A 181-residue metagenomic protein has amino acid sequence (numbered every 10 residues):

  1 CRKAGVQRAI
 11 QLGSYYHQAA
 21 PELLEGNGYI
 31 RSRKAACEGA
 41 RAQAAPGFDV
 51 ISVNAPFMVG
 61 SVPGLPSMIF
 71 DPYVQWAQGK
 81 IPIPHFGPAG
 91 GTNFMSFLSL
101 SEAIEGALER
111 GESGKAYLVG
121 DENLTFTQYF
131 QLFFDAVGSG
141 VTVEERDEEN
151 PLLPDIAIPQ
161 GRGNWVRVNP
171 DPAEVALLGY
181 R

Functional and structural regions predicted by a protein language model:
C1-S32, I51: Conserved Rossmann-fold NAD(P)-dependent oxidoreductase catalytic core, especially the SDR/UDP-sugar
R8-Q11, I51-F57, N93, L118: Structural signature of the Rossmann-like NAD(P)-dependent dehydrogenase/reductase core
G13-S14, A40-G64: Conserved beta-loop-beta element that borders a ligand/cofactor-binding pocket
E22-L24, V62-S67, F130-Q131, I156: Short aromatic-enriched loop/helix-cap "lid" or pocket-rim segments at secondary-structure transitions that line
E25-A42, G90-F94, L98: Short-chain dehydrogenase/reductase
G60-P72, A107-Y117: Glycine/proline-rich active-site loop of Rossmann-fold NAD(P)-dependent oxidoreductases
Y73-M95: A conserved pocket-lining segment of Rossmann-fold NAD(P)-dependent short-chain dehydrogenase/reductase
L100-D171, R181: Mid/C-terminal beta-alpha module of Rossmann-like enzyme folds, strongest in SDR-family dehydrogenases/epimerases
